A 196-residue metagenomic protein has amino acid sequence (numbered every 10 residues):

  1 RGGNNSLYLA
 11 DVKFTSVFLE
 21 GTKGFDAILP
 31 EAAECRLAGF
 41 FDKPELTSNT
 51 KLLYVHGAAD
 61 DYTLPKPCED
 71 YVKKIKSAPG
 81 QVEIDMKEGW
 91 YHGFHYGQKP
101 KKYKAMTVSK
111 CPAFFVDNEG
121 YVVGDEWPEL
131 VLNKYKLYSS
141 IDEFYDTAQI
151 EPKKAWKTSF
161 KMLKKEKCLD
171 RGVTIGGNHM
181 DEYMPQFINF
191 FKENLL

Functional and structural regions predicted by a protein language model:
R1-G2, A32: Catalytic nucleophile serine of serine hydrolases, specifically the conserved "nucleophile elbow" pentapeptide
G3-F18: Short glycine-enriched nucleophile-adjacent loop and the immediately C-terminal alpha-helix near the catalytic center
N5, C35, D60, H92 (+1 more regions): Short, flexible micro-motifs
A10-F14, K76-S77, K192-L196: Sec-exported extracytoplasmic/periplasmic mature domains
F14, D70-K73, Y103: Glycine-rich, phosphate-binding/catalytic loops in enzymes
E20-G89: The feature captures the conserved acid-bearing segment of alpha/beta-hydrolase catalytic domains
Q81-L196: C-terminal catalytic histidine-bearing segment of alpha/beta-hydrolase fold enzymes
